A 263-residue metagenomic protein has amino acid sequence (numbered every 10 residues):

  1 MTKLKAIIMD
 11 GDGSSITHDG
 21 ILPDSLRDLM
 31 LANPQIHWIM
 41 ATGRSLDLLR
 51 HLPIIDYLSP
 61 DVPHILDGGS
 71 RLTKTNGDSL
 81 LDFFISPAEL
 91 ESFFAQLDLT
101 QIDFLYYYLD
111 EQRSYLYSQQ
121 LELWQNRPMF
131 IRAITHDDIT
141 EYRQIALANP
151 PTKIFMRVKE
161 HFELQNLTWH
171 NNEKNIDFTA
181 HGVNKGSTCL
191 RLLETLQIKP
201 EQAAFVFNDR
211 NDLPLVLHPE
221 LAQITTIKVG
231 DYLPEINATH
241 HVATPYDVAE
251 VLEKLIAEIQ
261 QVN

Functional and structural regions predicted by a protein language model:
T2-L4, F178-H181, K185-N263: Mg2+-dependent phosphoryl-transfer enzymes with acidic/Ser/Thr/Gly-rich catalytic loops
K3-G20: Asp-based phosphoryl-transfer active-site loop
A6-D10, I65, A204-V206: Structural motif
G13, R44, S70, F207-D209: Active-site metal-binding loops of divalent metal-dependent hydrolases
I21-L121: Active-site phosphate-binding/coordination module
L58, V62, S79-L81, E122 (+4 more regions): Active-site regions of enzymes building and remodeling cell-envelope glycoconjugates
T100, D110-V206, R210-H218: Conserved acidic, metal-coordinating active-site core of Asp-based, Mg2+-dependent phosphoryl-transfer enzymes
